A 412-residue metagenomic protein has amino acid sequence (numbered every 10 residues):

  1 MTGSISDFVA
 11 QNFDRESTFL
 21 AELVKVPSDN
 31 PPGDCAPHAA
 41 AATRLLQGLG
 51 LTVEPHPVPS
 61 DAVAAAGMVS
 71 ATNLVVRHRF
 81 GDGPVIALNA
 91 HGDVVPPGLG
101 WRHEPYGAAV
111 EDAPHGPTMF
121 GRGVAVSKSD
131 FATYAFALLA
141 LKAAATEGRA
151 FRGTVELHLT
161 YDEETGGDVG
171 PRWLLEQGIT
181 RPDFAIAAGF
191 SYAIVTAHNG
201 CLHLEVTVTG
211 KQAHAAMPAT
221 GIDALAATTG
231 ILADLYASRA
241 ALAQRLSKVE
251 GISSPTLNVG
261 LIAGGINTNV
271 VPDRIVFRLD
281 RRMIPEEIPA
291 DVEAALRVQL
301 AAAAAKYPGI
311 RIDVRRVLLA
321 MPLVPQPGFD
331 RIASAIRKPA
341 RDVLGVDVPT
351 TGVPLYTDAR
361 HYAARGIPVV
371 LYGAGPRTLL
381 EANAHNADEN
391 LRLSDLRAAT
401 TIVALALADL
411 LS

Functional and structural regions predicted by a protein language model:
M1-S4, A65, F190, V195-A197 (+1 more regions): Metal-dependent amide/peptide-bond hydrolase catalytic core, centered on the "pita-bread" metallohydrolase fold
T2-V124, A143-F151: Acidic/His- and Gly-rich active-site-bordering loop/insert found across diverse amide/peptide-bond hydrolases
E54, I86-L88, H158, F184-I186 (+2 more regions): Hydrophobic/aromatic beta-strand patches that form the interior of the parallel beta-sheet core in alpha/beta enzyme
P55-H56, R152-T160, I186, S247 (+1 more regions): Beta-strand segments within the central parallel beta-sheet cores of soluble alpha/beta enzyme folds
T118, G123-C201, L411-S412: Acidic/histidine-rich catalytic neighborhood of metal-dependent amide-processing enzymes
